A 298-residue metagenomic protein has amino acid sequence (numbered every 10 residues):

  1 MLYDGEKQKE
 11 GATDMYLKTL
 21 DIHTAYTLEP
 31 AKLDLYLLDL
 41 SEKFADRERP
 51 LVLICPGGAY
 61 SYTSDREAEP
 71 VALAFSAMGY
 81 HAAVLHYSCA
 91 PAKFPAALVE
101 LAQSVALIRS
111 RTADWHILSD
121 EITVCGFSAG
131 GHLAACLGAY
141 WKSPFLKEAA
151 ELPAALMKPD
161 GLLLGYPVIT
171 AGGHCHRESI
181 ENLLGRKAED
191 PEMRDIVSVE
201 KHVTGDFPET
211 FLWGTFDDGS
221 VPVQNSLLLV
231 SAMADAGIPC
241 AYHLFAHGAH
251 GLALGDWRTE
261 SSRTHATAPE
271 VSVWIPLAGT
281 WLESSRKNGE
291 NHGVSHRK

Functional and structural regions predicted by a protein language model:
D14-R47, A268-V271: N-terminal cap/lid segment of alpha/beta-hydrolase-fold proteins
E48-G57: Short beta-strand element of the alpha/beta-hydrolase
T63-D65, A83-S119, A268-E270: Catalytic nucleophile-loop/oxyanion-hole region of alpha/beta-hydrolase and closely related hydrolase-like folds
D65-A83: Short amphipathic alpha-helix adjacent to the substrate-entry channel of hydrolases
A106-R177, R194: Primarily recognizes the serine-hydrolase "nucleophile elbow" in alpha/beta-hydrolase and SGNH/GDSL folds
D206, L212-G214, D218: Short beta-strand/loop motif that positions the catalytic acidic residue of the alpha/beta-hydrolase fold
G219-L228: Conserved alpha/beta-hydrolase "acid-adjacent" motif
L227-K298: C-terminal catalytic histidine-bearing segment of alpha/beta-hydrolase fold enzymes
